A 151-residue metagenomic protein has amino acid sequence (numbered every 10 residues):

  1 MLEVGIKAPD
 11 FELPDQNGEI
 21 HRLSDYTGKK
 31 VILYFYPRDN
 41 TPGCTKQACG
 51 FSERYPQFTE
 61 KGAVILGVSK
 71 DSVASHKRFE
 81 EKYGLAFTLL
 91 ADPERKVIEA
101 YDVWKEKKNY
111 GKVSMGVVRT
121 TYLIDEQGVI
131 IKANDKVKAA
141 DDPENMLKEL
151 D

Functional and structural regions predicted by a protein language model:
M1-D151: Chalcogenol-based redox active-site neighborhoods
